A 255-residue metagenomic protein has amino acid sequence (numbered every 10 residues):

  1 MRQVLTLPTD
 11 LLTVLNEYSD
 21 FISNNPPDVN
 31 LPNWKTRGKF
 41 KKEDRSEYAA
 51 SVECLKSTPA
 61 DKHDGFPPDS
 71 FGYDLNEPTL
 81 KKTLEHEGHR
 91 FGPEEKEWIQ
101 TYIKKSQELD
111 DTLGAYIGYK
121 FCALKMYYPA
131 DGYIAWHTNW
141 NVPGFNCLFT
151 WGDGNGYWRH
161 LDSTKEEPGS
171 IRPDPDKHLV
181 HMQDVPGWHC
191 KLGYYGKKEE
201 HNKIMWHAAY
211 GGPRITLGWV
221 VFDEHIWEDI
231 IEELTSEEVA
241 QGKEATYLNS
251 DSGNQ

Functional and structural regions predicted by a protein language model:
M1, A135-W136, W151, P213-L217: Nucleic-acid-interacting cores, centered on viral/eukaryotic replication and modification enzymes
M1-N16, S250-Q255: Intrinsically disordered, low-structural-confidence terminal and linker regions
V4-L11, E95-T101, L109-L113, Y210-T216 (+3 more regions): Carbohydrate-recognition beta-sandwich/jelly-roll modules in extracellular/periplasmic carbohydrate-active proteins
L7-W34: N-terminal, charge-rich interaction modules
T9, W151, W219-D223: Short beta-strand-to-loop capping motifs
F21, R37-I134: Signature of the catalytic double-stranded beta-helix
G118-E200: Catalytic core of non-heme Fe(II) oxygenases with the double-stranded beta-helix
D162-S163, W206-Q255: Double-stranded beta-helix
